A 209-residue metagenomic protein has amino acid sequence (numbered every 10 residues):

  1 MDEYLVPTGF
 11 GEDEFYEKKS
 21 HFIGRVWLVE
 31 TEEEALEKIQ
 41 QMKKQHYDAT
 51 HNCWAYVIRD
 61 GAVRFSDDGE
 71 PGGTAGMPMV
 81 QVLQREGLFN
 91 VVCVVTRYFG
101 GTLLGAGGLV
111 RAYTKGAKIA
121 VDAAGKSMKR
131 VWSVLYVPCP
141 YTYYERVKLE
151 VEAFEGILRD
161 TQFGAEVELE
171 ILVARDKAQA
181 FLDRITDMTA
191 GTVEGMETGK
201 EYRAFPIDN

Functional and structural regions predicted by a protein language model:
M1-G73, M196-N209: C-terminal regulatory domains involved in ligand/effector binding and gene-expression control
G61, P71-L88, F163-A165: Positively charged, aromatic-enriched nucleic acid-contacting surfaces
P78-A123: Active-site beta-strand/loop microenvironment that shapes enzyme catalytic pockets
K126-Y143: Short glycine-/aliphatic-rich beta-strand segments at the starts of folded cytosolic domains
P138-G156: Short amphipathic alpha-helix segments
V147-E152, F181-T189: Short amphipathic alpha-helices in soluble, non-transmembrane regions that often serve as interface/regulatory elements
L158-Q162, T189-P206: Conserved short beta-strand edge segments in small beta-sheet-based binding/regulatory domains
I171-A178: Terminal, non-globular segments
